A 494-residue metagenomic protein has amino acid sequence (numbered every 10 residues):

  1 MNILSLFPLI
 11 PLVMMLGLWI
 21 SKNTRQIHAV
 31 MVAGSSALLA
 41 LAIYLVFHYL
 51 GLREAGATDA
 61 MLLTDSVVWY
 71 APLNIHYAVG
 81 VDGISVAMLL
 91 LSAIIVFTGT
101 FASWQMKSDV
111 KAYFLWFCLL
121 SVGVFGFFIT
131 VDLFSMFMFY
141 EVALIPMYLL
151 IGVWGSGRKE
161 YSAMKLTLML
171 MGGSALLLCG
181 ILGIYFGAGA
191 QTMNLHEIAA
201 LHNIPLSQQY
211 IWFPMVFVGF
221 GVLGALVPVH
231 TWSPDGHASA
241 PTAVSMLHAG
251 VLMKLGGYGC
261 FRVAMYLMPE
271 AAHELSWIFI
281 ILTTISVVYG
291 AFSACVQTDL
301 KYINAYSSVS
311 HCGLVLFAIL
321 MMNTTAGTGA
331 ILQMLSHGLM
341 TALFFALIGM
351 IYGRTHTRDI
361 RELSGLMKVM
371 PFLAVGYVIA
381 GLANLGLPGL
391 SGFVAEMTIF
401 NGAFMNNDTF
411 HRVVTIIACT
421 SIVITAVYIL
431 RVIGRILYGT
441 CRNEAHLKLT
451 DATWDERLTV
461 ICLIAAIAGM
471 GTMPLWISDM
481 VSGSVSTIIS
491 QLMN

Functional and structural regions predicted by a protein language model:
N2-I3, G17-F101, Q105-L115, H196 (+1 more regions): Transmembrane helix-loop-helix hairpins at membrane boundaries of multipass inner-membrane proteins
S5-I20, V32-L45, L89-S103, L120-V122 (+5 more regions): Central hydrophobic cores of alpha-helical transmembrane segments in multi-pass inner-membrane proteins across all
R25-S36, Y161-M171, M370-V375, W454-C462: Alpha-helical transmembrane segments and their helix-start/interface "positive-inside/aromatic belt" motifs in integral
A33-L50, L170-I181, L373-L385, I422-V423 (+1 more regions): Hydrophobic alpha-helical membrane-insertion segments
L45-T58, I184-Q191, W476-D479: Helix-to-loop transition at the C-terminal end of transmembrane segments
T98-W104, V122-F134, M147-R435: Hydrophobic transmembrane alpha-helices and their helix-loop junctions in integral membrane proteins
E141: Short phosphate-coordinating micro-motif centered on Lys-Gly-acidic
M370-F372, I429-N494: Cytoplasmic/organellar membrane-interface segments at the starts of transmembrane helices in multi-pass inner-membrane
